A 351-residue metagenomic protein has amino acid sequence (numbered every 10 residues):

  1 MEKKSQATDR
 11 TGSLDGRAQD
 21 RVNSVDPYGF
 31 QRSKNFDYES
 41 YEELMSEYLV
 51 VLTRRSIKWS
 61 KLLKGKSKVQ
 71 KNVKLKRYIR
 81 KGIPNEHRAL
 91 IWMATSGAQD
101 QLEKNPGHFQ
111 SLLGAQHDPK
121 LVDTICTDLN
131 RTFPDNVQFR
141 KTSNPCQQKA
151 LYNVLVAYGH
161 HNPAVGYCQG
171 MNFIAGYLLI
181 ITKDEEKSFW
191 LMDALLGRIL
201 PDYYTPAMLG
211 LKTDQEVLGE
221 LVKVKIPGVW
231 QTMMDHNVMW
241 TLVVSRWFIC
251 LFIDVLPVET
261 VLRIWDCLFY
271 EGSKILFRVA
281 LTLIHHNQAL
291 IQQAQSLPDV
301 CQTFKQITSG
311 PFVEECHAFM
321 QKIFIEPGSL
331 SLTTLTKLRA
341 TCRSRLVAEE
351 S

Functional and structural regions predicted by a protein language model:
M1-Y158, L179, A340-S351: N-terminal transition regions in large eukaryotic proteins
Y38, E42-I57, K61, S67-V69 (+6 more regions): Extended, Lys/Glu/Leu-rich amphipathic alpha-helical scaffolds
L75-G82, I249-F252, D266: Extended amphipathic alpha-helical scaffold segments
I83, S143, Q147, P163 (+7 more regions): Secondary-structure capping and boundary motifs in well-ordered enzyme cores
M93-D100, F173-I174, D193-R198, D266-Y270: Amphipathic alpha-helical scaffolding segments
N136-N144, L155-N162, M208, Q215 (+3 more regions): Active-site-adjacent structural elements in folded domains
N162-I174, L178-L179: Conserved phosphate/anionic-ligand binding catalytic regions in large, soluble enzymes, centered on
